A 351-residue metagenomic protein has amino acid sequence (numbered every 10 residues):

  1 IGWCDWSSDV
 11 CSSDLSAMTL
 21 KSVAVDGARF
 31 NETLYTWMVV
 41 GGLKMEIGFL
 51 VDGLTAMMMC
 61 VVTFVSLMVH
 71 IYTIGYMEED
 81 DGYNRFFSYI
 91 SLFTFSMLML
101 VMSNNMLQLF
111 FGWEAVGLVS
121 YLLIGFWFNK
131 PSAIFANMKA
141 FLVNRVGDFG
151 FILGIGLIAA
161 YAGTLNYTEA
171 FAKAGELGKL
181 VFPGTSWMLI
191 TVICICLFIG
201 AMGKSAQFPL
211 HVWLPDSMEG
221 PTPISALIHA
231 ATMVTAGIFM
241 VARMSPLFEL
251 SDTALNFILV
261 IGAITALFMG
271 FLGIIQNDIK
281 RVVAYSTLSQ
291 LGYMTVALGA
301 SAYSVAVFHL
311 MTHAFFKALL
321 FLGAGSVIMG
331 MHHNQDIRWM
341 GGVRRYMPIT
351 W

Functional and structural regions predicted by a protein language model:
I1-V10: Single conserved hydrophobic/aromatic residue that forms the stacking wall/gate of nucleotide- or nucleobase-binding
W6, V61, L189-I193: A short, polar/charged loop/turn motif at coil->beta-strand junctions and beta-hairpin connectors
D9, D26-S96, F239: Hydrophobic alpha-helical transmembrane segments in multi-pass integral membrane proteins
S13-D14, T63-S66, A230: Transmembrane alpha-helical segments of multi-pass membrane glycosylation machinery that act on lipid-linked glycans
D14-A24, I155-Y161: C-terminal TM-helix exit segments that contain a strictly Trp-centered aromatic cap at the helix terminus
M68-G112, L118-W351: Hydrophobic transmembrane alpha-helices and their helix-loop junctions in integral membrane proteins
